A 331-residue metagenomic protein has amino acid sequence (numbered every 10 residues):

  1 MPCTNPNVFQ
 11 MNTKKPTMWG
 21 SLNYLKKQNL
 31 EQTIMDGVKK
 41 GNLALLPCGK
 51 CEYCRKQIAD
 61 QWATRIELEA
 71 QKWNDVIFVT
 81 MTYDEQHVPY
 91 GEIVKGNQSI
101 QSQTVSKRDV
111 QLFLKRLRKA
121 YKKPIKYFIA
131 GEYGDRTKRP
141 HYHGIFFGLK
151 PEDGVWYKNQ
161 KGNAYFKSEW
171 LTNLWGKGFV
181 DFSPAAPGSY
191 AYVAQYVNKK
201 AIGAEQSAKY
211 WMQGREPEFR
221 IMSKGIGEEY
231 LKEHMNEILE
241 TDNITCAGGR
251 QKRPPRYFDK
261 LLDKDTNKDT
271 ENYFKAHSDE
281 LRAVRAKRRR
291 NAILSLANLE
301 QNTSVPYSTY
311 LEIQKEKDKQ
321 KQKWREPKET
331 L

Functional and structural regions predicted by a protein language model:
M1-E67, A297-Q301: DNA replication initiation on ssDNA origins
G37, T82, H87-Q98, N159-G162 (+2 more regions): Intrinsic-disorder/low-complexity loop/linker signature
L46-G49, W73-F78, P124, K177 (+1 more regions): Sequence-level motif detector for i,i+2 pairs with an aromatic at +2
G49, K107-Q111, A191: A structural signal for well-ordered alpha-helical segments within the folded catalytic domains of diverse enzymes
E52, T80, F128-A130, I145 (+2 more regions): Residues in well-ordered beta-strands of folded domains
Q57-R136: Signature for HUH/AEP ssDNA processing cores
D135-P140, F146-A286: Conserved His + Asp/Glu catalytic blocks
D181, A286-L331: C-terminal non-catalytic accessory extensions
